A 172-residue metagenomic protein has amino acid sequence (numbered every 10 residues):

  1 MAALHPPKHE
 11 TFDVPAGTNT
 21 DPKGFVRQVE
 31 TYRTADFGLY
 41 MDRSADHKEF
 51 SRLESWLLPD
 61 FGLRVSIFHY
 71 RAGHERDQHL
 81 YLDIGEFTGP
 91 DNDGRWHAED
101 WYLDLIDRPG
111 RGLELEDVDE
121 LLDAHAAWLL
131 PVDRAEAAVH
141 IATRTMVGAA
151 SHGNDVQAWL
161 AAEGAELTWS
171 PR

Functional and structural regions predicted by a protein language model:
M1-L53: Charge-rich, low-complexity N-terminal segments
M1-P7, L113-E114, L121-D123, W128-T143: Compact, glycine/acidic-enriched structural inserts
P22-E30, G62-F68, Y102-L103: Short small/polar-residue motifs
T31-T34, L57, I106-D107: Well-ordered beta-strand positions
L39-D93: The feature represents the first ordered module of a protein
H74-Q78, D119-L121, V139-T143, A150-N154: Low-complexity, flexible helical/coil segments
D77-L129: Conserved, surface-exposed functional patches that form binding/active-site neighborhoods
I141-R172: Cysteine/selenocysteine-centered motifs that mediate thiol-based redox chemistry or coordinate metal-sulfur cofactors
